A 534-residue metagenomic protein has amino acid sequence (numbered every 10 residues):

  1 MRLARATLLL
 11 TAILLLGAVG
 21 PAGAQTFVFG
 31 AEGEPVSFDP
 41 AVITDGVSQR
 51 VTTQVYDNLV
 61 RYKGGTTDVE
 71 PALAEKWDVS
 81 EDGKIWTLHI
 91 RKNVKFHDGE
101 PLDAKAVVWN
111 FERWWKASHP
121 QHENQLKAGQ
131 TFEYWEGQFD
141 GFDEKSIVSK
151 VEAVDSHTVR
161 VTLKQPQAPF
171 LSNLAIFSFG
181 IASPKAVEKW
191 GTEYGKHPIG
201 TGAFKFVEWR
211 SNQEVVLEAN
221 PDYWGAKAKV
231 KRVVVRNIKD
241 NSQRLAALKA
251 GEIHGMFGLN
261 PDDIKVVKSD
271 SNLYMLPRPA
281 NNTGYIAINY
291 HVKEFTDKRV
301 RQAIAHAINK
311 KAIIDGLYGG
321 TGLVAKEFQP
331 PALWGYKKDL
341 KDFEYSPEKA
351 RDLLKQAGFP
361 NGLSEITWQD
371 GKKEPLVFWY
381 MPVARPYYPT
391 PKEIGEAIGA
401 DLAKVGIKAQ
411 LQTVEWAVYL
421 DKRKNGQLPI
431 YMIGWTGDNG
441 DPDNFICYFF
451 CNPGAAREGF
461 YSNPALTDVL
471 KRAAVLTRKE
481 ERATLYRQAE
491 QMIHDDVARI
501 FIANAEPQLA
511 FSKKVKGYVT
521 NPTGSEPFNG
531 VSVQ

Functional and structural regions predicted by a protein language model:
T26-F27, R210, A307-K338, P389-G399 (+2 more regions): Detector for C-terminal structural segments
G30-E81, E112, H197-G200: N-terminal lobe/hinge region of extracytoplasmic solute-binding protein
E34-R50, L73, E100, H122-E123 (+4 more regions): A structural "hinge/loop" feature
E75-N124, R160, A247, E294-T296: Aromatic- and charge-enriched surface segment that lines or borders ligand/interaction sites
H89, V108, E123-P184: Surface-exposed binding/hinge segments that line and control ligand-binding clefts or catalytic entry sites
H97, T162-G180, G195-Q243, D262-T283 (+4 more regions): Aromatic-rich, solvent-exposed beta-strand/loop patch
N124, A128, V207-E218, V234-V292 (+6 more regions): Extracellular/periplasmic solute-recognition and catalytic clefts
V216, T296-A400, Q488: Append "and occasionally in soluble cytosolic enzymes with long acidic Gly/Pro-rich linkers
